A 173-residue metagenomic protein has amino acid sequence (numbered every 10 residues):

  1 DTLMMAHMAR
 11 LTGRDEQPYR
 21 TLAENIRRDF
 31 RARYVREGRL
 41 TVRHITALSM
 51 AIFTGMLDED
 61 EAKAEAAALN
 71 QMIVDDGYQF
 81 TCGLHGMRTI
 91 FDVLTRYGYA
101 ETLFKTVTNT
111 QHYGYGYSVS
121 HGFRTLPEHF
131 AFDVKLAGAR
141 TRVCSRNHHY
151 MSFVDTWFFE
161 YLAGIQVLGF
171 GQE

Functional and structural regions predicted by a protein language model:
D1-E173: Active-site core of glycosidic bond-cleaving carbohydrate-active enzymes
